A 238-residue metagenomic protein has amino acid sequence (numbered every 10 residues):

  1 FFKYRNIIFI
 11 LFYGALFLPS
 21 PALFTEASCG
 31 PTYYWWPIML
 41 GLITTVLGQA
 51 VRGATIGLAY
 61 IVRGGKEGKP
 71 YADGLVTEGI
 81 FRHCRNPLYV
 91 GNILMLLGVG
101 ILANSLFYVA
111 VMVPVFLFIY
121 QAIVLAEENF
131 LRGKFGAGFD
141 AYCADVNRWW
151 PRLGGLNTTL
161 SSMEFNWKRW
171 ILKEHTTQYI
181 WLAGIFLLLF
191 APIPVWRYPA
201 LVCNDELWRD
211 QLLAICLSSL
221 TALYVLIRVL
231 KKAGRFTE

Functional and structural regions predicted by a protein language model:
F1-E78, I93-E238: Membrane-anchoring alpha-helices and their flanking helix-loop junctions
V76-N86: Short, amphipathic, aromatic/basic-enriched membrane-interface segments that mark the entry/exit of transmembrane
C84-V90, L94: Conserved SAM-binding loop
